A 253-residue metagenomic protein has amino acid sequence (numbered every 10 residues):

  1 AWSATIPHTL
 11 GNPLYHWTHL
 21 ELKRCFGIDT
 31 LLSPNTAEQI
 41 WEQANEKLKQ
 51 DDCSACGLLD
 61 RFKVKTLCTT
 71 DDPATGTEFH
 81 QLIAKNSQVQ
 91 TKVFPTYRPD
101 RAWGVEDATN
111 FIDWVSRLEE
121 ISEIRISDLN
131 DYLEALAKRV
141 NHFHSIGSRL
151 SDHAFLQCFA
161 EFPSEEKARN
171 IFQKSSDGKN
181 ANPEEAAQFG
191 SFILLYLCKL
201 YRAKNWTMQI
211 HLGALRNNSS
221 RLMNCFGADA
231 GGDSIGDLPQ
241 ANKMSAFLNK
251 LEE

Functional and structural regions predicted by a protein language model:
A1-K204, E253: Metal-cofactor-binding active-site regions of metalloenzymes
N180-E253: Long, well-ordered mid-to-C-terminal structural blocks that present hydrophobic/aromatic surfaces
